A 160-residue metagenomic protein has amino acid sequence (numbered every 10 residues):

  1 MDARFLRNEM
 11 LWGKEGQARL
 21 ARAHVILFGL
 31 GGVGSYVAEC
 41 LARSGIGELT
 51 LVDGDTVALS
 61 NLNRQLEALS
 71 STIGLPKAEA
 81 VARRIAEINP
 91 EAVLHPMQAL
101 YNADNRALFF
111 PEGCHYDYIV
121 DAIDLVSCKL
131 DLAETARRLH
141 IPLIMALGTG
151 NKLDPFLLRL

Functional and structural regions predicted by a protein language model:
M1-I26: N-terminal charged helix/coil linker that caps or initiates catalytic domains
L27-G29, V52: Conserved N-terminal Rossmann-fold NAD(P)-binding element of oxidoreductases
V33: Hydrophobic/small residue at the entry helix of a nucleotide-binding pocket
L41: Aromatic pocket-lining residues of Rossmann-like dinucleotide-binding sites
I46-N89: Glycine-rich phosphate-binding loop and adjoining beta1-alpha1-beta2 segment of Rossmann-like nucleotide-binding folds
Q98-L100: Conserved acidic residues
D104-Y116: Short amphipathic alpha-helix with an adjacent loop that forms part of the alpha/beta core around
D117-L160: E1/E1-like adenylate-forming module used to activate ubiquitin-like modifiers and sulfur-carrier proteins
